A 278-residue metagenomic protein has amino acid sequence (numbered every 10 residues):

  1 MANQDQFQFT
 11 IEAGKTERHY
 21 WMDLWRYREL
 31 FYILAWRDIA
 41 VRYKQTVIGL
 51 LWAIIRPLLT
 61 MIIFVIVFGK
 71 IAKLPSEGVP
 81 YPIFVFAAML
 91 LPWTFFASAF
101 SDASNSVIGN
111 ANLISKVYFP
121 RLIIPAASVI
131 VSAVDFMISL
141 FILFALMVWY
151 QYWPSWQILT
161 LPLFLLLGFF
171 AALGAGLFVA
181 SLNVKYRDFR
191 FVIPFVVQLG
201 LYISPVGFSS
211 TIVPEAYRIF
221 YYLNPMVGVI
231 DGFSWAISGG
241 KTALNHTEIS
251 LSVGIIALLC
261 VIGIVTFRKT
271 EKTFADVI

Functional and structural regions predicted by a protein language model:
M1-I278: Hydrophobic transmembrane alpha-helices and immediately adjacent juxtamembrane helices of multi-pass inner-membrane
